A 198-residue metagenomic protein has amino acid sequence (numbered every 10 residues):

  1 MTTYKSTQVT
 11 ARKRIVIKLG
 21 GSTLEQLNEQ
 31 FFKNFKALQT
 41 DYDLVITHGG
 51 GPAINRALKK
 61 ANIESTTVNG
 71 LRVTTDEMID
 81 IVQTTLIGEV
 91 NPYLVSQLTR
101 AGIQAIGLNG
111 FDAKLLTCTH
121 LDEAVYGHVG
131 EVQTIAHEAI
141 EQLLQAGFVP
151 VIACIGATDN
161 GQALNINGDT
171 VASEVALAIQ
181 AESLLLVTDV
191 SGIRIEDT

Functional and structural regions predicted by a protein language model:
M1-T198: Nucleotide/pyrophosphate-binding catalytic subdomain
